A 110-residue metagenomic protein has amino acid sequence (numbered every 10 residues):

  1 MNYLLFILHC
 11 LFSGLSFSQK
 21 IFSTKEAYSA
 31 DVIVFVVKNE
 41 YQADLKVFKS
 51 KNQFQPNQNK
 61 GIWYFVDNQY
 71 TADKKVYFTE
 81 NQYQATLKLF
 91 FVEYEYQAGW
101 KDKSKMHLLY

Functional and structural regions predicted by a protein language model:
M1-I21: Bacterial Sec-dependent N-terminal signal peptides
F17-Y110: Repetitive, compositionally biased segments used for assembly/scaffolding
